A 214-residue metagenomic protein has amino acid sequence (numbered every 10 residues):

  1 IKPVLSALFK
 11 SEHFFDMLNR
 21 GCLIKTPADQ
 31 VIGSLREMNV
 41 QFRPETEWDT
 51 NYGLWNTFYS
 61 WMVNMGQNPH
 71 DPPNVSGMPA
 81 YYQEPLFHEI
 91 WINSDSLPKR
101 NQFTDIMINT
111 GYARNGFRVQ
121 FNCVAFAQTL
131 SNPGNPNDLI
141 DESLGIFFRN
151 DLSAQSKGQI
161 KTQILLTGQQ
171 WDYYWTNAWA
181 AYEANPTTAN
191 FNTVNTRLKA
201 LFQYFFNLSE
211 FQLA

Functional and structural regions predicted by a protein language model:
L5-A214: Flexible, low-complexity segments enriched for small/polar residues
